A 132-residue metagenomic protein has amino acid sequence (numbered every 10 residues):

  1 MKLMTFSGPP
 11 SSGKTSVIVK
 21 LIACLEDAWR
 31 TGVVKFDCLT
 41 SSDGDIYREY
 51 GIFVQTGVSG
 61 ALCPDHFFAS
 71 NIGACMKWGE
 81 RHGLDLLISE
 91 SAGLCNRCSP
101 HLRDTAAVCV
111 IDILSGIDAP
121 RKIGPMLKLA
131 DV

Functional and structural regions predicted by a protein language model:
K2-S12, S16-D104, I113-D118: Nucleotide-state-sensitive switch-loop elements of NTP-binding domains
G32, A106-I111, L127-V132: Conserved beta-strand/loop subsegment of P-loop NTPase cores
I46, P125-M126: Hydrophobic/aromatic ligand-binding patch that stacks against planar heteroaromatic rings of cofactors or nucleotides
E80, M126-L127: Non-catalytic positions within long, well-ordered alpha-helices that form the structural scaffold/packing of enzyme
A119-I123: Conserved SF2 helicase motif VI
